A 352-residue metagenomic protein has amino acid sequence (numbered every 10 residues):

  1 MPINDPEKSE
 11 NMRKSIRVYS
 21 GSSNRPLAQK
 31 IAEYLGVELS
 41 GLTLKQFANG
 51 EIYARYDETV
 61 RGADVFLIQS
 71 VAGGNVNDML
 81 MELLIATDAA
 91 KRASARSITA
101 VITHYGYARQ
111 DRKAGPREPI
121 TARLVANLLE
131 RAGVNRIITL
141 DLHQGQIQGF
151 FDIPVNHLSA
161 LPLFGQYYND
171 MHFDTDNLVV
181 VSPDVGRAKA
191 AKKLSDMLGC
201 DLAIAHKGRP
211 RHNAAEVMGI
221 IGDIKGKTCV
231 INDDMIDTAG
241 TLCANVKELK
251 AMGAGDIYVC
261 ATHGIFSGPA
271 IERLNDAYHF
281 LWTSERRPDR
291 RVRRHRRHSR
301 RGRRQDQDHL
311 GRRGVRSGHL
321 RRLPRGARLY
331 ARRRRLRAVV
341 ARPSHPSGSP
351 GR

Functional and structural regions predicted by a protein language model:
M1-R352: PRPP-associated nucleotide enzymes
